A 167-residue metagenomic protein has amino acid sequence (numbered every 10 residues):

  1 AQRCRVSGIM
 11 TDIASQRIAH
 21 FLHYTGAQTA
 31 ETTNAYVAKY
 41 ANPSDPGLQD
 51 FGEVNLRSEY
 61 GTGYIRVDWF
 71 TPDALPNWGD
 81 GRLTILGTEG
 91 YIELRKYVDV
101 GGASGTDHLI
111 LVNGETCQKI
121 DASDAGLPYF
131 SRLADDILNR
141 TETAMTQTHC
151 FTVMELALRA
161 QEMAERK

Functional and structural regions predicted by a protein language model:
A1-D45: Predominantly a Rossmann-like dinucleotide-binding segment in NAD(P)-dependent oxidoreductases
I13-Q16, A125, T148: A generic structural signal for residues located within well-ordered alpha-helices of large catalytic or ligand-binding
R17-H20, Y129-L133: Hydrophobic alpha-helical segments typical of transmembrane helices and their membrane-interface/capping positions
A27, T32, G52, R57-T62: Glycine-rich, aromatic-lined ligand/substrate-binding cores of catalytic and carbohydrate-binding domains
T29-A30, G61-T62, G90, E142 (+1 more regions): Generic structural signal for secondary-structure transition and capping sites
N42-Q49, S58-Y129: NAD(P)-dinucleotide binding in Rossmann-like oxidoreductases
C117, R132-K167: C-terminal helix-rich "cap/oligomerization" subdomain common to oxidoreductases
